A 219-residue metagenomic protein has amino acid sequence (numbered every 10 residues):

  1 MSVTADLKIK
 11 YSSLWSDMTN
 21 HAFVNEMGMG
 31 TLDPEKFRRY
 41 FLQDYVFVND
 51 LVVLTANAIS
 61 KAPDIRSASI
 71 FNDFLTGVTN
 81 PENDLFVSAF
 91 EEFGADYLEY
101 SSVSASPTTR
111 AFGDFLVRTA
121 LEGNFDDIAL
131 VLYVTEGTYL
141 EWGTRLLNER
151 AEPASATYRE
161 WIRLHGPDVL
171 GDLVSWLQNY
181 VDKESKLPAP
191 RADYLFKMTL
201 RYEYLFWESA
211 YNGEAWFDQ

Functional and structural regions predicted by a protein language model:
S2-A5, F115-V117, N212-W216: Hydrophobic alpha-helical segments
K8-D33, L51, S175-S185: Short alpha-helical hairpin
S12-D17, T31-K61, G77, L130-L140 (+1 more regions): Alpha-helical bundle segments that constitute or directly flank the non-heme di-iron/ferroxidase center
V24-R38, E92-S101, T108-I128, Y158-W161 (+1 more regions): Acidic/His metal-coordination segments adjacent to aromatic residues that form catalytic metal sites in metalloenzymes
A56-D114: Hydrophobic/aromatic-rich structural module bridging two neighboring secondary-structure elements via a short loop
T79-F86, A120, Y139-T144, W207: A structural signal for well-ordered alpha-helices, especially hydrophobic packing surfaces of coiled-coils
V131-Y202: An amphipathic alpha-helical core segment
A192-Q219: Acidic, carboxylate-rich catalytic segments that either coordinate divalent cations
